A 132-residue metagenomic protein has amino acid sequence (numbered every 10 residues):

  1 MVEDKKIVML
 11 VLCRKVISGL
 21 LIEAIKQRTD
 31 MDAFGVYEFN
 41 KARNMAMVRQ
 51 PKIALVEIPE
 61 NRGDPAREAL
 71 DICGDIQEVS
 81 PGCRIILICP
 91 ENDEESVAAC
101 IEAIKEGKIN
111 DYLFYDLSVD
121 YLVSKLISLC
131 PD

Functional and structural regions predicted by a protein language model:
M1-E23, S118-D132: Non-catalytic signal-transmission and effector/linker regions of two-component phosphorelay proteins
K15-S18, I58-P65, E91-E94: Short acidic, S/G/P-rich loop/turn micro-motifs used as interaction or catalytic elements
E23-R28, M45: Alpha-helical interaction/dimerization surfaces of two-component signaling modules
Y37-I53, N61-G63: Acidic, metal-coordinating helix/loop segments flanking the phosphotransfer/catalytic sites of two-component signaling
A66-P81: Short amphipathic alpha-helix used as the core "switch/output" element in two-component signaling
R67, D71, E91-D111: Alpha4 helix (beta4-alpha4-beta5 surface) of REC/receiver domains from two-component response regulators
Y115: A Lys-centered signature of the CheY-like receiver
